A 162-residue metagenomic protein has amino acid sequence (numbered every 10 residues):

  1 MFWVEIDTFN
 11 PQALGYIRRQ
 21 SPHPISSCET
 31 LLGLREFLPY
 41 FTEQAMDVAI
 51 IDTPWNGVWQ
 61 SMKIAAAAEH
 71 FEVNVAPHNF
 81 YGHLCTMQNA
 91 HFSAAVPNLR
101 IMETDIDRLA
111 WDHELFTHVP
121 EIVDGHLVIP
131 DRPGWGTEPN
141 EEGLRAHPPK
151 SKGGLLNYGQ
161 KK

Functional and structural regions predicted by a protein language model:
M1, T8-P133: Shared catalytic-loop signature of beta/alpha-barrel
F116-K162: C-terminal extensions of enzymes
